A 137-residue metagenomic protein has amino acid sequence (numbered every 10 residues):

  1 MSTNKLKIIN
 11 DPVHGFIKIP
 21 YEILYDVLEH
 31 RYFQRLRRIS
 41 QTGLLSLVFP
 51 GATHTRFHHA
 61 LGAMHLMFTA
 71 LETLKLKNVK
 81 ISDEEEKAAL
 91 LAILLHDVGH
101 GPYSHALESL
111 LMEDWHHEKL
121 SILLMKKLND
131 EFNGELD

Functional and structural regions predicted by a protein language model:
M1-S40, L47-L90, G99-D137: Sequence-structural signature of the catalytic-core scaffold of metal-dependent phosphohydrolases that act on
